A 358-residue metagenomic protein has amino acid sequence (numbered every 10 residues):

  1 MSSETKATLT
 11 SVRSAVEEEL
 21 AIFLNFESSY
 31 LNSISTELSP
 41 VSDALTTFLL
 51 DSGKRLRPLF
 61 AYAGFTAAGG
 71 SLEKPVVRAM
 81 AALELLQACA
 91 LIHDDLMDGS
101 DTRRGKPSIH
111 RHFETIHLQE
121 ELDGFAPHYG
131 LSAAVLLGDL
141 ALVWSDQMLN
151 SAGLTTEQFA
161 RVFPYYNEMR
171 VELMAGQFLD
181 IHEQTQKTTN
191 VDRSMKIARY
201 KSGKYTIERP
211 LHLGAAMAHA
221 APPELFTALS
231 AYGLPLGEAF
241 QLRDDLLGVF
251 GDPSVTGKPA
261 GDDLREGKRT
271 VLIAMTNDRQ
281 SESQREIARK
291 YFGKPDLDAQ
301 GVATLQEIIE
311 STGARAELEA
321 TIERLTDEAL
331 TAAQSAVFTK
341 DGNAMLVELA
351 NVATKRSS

Functional and structural regions predicted by a protein language model:
M1-A88, I92-H93, M97-P127, Q177-V191 (+4 more regions): Conserved N-terminal diphosphate/IPP-binding helix and adjacent helical/loop segment of trans-prenyltransferase domains
T10, A160, P164, S230 (+3 more regions): Short, charged, amphipathic alpha-helical segments
Y30-S35, F48-R57, S132-W144, L149-F250: All-alpha helical catalytic cores of prenyl diphosphate-utilizing isoprenoid enzymes
S35, R243-T256, Q284-F292, A303 (+1 more regions): A glycine-biased, small/acidic residue-tolerant capping/turn segment at secondary-structure junctions
A63-G69, W144-A152, R209-A218, T276-S281 (+1 more regions): Well-ordered alpha-helical scaffold segments within catalytic/enzyme domains
V76-P107, P164-A175, K204, H212-A215 (+3 more regions): Active-site alpha-helical segments that house and flank conserved acidic catalytic motifs for diphosphate chemistry
R103-G138, K187-G203, T227-A231, P253-R279 (+1 more regions): Divalent-cation-assisted or electrostatically stabilized phosphate/pyrophosphate-binding catalytic cores
A303-S358: C-terminal charged capping/lid subdomain of soluble metabolic enzymes
